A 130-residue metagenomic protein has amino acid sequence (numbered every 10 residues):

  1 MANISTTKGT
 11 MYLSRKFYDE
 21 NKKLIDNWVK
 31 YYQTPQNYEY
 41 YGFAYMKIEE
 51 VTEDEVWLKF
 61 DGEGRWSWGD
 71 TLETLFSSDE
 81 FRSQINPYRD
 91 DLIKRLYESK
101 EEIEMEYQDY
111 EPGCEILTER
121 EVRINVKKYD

Functional and structural regions predicted by a protein language model:
M1-V29: Short, extreme N-terminal segment that most often corresponds to the first beta-strand
K22-D130: Charged interaction segments
